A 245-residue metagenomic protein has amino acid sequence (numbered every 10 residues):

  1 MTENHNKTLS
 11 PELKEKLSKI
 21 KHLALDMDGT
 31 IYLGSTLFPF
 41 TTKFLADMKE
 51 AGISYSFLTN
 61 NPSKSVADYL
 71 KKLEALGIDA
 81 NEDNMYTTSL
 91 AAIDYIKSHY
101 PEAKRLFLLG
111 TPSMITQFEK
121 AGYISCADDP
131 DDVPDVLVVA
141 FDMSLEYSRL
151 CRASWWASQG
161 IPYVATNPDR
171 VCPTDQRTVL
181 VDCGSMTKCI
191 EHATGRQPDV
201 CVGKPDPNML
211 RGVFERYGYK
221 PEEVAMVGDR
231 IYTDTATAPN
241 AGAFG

Functional and structural regions predicted by a protein language model:
M1-M27, I31-G245: HAD-like aspartate-dependent phosphatase fold
